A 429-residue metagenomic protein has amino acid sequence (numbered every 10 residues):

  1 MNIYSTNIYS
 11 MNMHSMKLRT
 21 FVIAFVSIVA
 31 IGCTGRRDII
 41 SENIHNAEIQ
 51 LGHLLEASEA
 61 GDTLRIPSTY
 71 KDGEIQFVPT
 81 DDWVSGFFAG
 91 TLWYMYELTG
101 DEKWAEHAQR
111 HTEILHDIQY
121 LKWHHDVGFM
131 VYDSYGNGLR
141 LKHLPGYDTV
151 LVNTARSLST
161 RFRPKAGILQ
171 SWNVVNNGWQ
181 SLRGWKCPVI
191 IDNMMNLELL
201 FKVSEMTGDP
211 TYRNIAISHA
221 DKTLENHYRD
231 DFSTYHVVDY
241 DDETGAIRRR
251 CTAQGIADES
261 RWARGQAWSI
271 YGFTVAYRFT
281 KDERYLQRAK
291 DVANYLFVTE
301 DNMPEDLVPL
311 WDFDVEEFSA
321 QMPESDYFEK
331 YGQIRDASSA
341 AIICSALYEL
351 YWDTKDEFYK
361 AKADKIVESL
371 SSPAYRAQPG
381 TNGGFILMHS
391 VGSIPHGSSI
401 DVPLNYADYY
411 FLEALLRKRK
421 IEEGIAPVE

Functional and structural regions predicted by a protein language model:
M1-D38: Bacterial Sec-dependent N-terminal signal peptides
R36-E429: Glycan-recognition and catalytic cores of secretory/periplasmic carbohydrate-active enzymes
